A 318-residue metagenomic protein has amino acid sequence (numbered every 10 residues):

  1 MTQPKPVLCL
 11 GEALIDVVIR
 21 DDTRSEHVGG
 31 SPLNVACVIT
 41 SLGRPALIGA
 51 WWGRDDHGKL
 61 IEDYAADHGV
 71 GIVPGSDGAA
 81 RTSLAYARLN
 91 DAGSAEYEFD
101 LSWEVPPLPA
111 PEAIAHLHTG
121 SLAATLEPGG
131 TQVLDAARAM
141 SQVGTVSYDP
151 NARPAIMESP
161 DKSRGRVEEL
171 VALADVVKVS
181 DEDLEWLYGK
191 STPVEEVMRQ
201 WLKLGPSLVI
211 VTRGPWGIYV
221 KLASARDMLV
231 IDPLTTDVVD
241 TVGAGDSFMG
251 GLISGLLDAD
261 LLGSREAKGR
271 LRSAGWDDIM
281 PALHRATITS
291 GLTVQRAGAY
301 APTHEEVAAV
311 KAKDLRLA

Functional and structural regions predicted by a protein language model:
M1-I19: Positively charged, low-complexity intrinsically disordered leader regions
M1-P6, S191-A318: Conserved phosphate-binding/catalytic region of the ribokinase-like
A13, S31, L122, P150 (+1 more regions): Active-site metal-binding loops of divalent metal-dependent hydrolases
V17, R44-L126, V146, K311-A318: Conserved N-terminal subdomain of the carbohydrate kinase-like
R24-I39: Short catalytic helix/loop segments, enriched in acidic residues and glycine and frequently bearing histidine
A36-P45, G255-L257: Alpha-helix C-terminal capping segments
I39, S180, G245: Short, conserved phosphate/pyrophosphate- and ester-handling motifs at nucleotide-, phospho-/glycolipid
H116-R199, P206, W216-G217, A223: Conserved beta-alpha-beta core of the PfkB/ribokinase-like small-molecule kinase fold
